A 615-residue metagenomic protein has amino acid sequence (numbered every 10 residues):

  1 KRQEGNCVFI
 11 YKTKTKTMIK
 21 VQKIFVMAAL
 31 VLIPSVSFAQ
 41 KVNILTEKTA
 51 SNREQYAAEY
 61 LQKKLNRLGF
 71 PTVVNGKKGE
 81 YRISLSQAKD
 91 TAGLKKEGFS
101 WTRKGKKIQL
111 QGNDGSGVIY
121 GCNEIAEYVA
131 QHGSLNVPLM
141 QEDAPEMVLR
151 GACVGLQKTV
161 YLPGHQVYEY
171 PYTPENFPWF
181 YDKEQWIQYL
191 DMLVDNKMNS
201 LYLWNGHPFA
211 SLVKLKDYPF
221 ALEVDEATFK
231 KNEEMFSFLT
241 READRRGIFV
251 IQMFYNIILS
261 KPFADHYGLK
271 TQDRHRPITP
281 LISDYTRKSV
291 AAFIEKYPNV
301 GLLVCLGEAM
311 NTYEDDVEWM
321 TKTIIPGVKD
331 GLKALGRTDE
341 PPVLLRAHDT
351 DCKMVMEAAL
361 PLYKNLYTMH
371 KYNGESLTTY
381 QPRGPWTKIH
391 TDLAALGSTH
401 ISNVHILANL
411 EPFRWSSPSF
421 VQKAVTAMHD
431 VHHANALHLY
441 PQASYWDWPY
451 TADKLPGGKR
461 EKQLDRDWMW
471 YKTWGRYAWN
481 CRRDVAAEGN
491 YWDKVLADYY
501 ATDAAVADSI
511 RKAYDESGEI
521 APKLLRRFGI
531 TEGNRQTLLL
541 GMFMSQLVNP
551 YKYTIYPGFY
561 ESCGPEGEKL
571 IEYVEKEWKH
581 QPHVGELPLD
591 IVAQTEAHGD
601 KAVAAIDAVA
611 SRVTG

Functional and structural regions predicted by a protein language model:
K14, M18-K20, M27, L32 (+2 more regions): Acidic, contiguous N-terminal accessory segments
A57-Y60, T91-A92, K96-T279, P298-N299: Feature activates predominantly on carbohydrate-active enzymes
Y60-P71, T102, I125-Y128, H132 (+6 more regions): Structured segments of extracytoplasmic/periplasmic soluble domains in secreted or envelope-associated proteins
L61, Q185-Y189, L193, M235 (+9 more regions): Alpha-helical packing segments of well-folded alpha/beta enzyme cores
H132, W179, N199, E223 (+3 more regions): Catalytic-core regions of glycoside hydrolase
P441, L455, K462-G615: C-terminal non-catalytic alpha-helical accessory regions
